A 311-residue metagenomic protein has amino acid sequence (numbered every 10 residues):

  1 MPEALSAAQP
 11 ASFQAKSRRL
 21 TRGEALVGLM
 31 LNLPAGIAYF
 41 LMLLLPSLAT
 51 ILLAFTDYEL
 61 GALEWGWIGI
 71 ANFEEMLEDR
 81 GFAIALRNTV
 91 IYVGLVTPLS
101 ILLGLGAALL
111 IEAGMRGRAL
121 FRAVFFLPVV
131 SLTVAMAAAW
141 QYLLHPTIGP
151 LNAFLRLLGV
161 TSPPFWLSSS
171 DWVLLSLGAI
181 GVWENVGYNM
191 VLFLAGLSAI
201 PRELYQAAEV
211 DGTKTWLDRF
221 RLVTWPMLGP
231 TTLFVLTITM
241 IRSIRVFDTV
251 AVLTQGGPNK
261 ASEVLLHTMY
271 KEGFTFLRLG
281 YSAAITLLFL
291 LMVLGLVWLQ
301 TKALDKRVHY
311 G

Functional and structural regions predicted by a protein language model:
M1-G23: Short, Lys/Arg-rich, polar N-terminal cytosolic tail immediately upstream of the first transmembrane signal-anchor
V27-G311: A structural signal for multi-pass alpha-helical bundles of membrane permease subunits that mediate small-molecule
